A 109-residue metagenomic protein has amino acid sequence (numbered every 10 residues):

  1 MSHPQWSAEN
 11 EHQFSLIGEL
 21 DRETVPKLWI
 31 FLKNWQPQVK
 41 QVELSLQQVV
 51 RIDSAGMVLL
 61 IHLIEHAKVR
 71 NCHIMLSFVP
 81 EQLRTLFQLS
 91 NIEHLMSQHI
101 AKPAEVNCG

Functional and structural regions predicted by a protein language model:
M1-I52, H62-G109: STAS-like cytosolic regulatory interaction modules
